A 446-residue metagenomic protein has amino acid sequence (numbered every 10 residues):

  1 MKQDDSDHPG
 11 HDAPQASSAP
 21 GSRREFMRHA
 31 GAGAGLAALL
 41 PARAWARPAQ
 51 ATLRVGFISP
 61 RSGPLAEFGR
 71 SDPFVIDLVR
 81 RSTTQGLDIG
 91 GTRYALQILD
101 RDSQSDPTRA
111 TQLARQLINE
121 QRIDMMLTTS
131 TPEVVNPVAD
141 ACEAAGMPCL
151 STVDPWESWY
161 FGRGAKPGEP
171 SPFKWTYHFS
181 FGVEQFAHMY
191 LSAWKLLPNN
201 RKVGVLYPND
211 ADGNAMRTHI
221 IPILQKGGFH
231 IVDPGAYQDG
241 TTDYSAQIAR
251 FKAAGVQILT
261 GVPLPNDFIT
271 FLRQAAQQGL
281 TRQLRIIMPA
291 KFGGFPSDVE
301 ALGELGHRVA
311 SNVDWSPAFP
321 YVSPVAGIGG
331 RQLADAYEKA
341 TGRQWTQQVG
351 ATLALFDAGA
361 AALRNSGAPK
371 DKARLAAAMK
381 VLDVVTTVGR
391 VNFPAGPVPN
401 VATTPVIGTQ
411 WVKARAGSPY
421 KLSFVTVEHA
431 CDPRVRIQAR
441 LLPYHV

Functional and structural regions predicted by a protein language model:
M1-E25: N-terminal secretory signal peptides
S18-R28, G35-A51: N-terminal twin-arginine translocation
G56-V79, R101-P107, S130-T131, L206-A215 (+3 more regions): Extracytoplasmic "Venus flytrap"
E67-D72, L87-A165, Y237-Y244: Beta-alpha junction/loop-to-helix N-cap segments that form part of ligand/metal-binding clefts
I123-P234, R285-S311: Extracytoplasmic ligand/sensor domains, especially the bilobed periplasmic-binding protein
A275-L353, N365-S366, S423, V427-H445: Extracellular/periplasmic periplasmic-binding protein-like sensory domains
H307, D383-V446: Solvent-exposed, acidic/polar segments of extracytosolic/periplasmic ligand-binding ectodomains
R364-A377: Short, charged, surface-exposed loops that flank catalytic or proteolytic processing sites
